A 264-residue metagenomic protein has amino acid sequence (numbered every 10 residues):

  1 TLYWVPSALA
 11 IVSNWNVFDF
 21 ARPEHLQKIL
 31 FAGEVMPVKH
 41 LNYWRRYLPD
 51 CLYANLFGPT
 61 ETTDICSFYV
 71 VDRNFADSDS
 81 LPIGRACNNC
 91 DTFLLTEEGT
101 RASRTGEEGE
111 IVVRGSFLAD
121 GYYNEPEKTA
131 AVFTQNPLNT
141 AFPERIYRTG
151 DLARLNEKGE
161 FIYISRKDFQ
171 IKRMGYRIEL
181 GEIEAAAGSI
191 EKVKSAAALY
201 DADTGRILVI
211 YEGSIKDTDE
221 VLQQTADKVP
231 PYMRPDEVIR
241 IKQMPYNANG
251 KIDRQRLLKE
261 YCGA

Functional and structural regions predicted by a protein language model:
T1-P6, L30, V112, F117: Short intrinsically disordered, low-complexity coil segments enriched in acidic
L2-Y3, S13-S78, P82, D91: Gly/Ser/Thr-rich phosphate-binding loop
V5-S7, G33, E212-S214: Structural motif
S7-L9, M36, L118: Alpha-helix capping/helix-boundary segments
A8-I11, A131: The DHp (HisKA) dimerization/phosphotransfer helix of two-component histidine kinases, specifically the helical stretch
A10-V12, V38-H40, T62-I65, G205-I207 (+2 more regions): Short catalytic/ligand-binding loop motif for oxyanion handling, primarily in non-cytosolic enzymes, centered on
L52-N55, V70-A264: AMP-dependent adenylate-forming
